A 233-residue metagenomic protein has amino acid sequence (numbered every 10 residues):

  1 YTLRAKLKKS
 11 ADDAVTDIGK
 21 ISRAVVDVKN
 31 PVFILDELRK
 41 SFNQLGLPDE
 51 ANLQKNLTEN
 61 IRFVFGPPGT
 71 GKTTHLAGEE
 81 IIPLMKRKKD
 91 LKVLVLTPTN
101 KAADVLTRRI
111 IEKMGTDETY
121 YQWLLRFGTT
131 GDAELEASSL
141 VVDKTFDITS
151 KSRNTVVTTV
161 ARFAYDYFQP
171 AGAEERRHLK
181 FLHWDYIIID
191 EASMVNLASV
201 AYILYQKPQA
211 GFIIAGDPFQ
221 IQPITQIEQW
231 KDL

Functional and structural regions predicted by a protein language model:
Y1-L57, T107, Y121, F127 (+2 more regions): Pre-ATPase regulatory/linker segments immediately N-terminal to the P-loop/RecA-like helicase/translocase core
N52-I61, M85-K89: Phosphate-binding P-loop
N56, N60, I148-R153, Y167-Y186 (+1 more regions): Short basic/glycine-enriched coil/helix segment immediately N-terminal to the Walker B
P68, H75-L76, E80-I81, R87-I111 (+1 more regions): Conserved RecA-like ASCE P-loop NTPase motor core of nucleic-acid helicases/translocases
E79-E80, R109, A171, A198-Q206: A short acidic, amphipathic alpha-helical/loop segment
D90, T99-K101, A161-F163, F181-L233: Conserved helicase motor core of SF1/SF2 NTP-dependent helicases
R109-K113, A171-E175, I227-D232: Short secondary-structure boundary/capping segments
K113-F168: Inter-Walker segment of RecA-like/P-loop motor cores
